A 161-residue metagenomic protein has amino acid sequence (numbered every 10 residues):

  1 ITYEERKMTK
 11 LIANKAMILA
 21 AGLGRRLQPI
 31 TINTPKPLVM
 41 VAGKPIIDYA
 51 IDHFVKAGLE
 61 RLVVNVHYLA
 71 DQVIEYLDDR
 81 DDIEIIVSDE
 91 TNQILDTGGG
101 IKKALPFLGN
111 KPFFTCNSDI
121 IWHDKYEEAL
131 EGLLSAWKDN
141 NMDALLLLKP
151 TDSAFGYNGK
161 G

Functional and structural regions predicted by a protein language model:
Y3-I18, R26, M40, K44-N117 (+2 more regions): Conserved N-terminal catalytic core of the sugar/cofactor nucleotidyltransferase
A21, H67, K149-P150: Cofactor-binding loop segments of dinucleotide-utilizing enzymes, especially the Rossmann-like FAD- and NAD(P)+-binding
L23, K44, T151: Active-site pre-Tyr helix/loop in NAD(P)-dependent dehydrogenases
G24-R26, N140: Glycine-rich "HGGG/HGxG" loop immediately N-terminal to the catalytic nucleophile of the alpha/beta-hydrolase
P29-I32: Conserved catalytic-core motifs of eukaryotic protein kinase domains, centered on the activation segment
D124-G161: Conserved core of the sugar-phosphate nucleotidyltransferase
